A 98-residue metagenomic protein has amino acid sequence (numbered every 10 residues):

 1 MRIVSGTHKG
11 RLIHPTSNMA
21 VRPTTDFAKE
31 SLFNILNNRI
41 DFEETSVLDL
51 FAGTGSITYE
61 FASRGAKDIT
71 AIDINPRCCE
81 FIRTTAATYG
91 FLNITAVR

Functional and structural regions predicted by a protein language model:
M1-R98: Class I S-adenosyl-L-methionine-dependent methyltransferase catalytic core
